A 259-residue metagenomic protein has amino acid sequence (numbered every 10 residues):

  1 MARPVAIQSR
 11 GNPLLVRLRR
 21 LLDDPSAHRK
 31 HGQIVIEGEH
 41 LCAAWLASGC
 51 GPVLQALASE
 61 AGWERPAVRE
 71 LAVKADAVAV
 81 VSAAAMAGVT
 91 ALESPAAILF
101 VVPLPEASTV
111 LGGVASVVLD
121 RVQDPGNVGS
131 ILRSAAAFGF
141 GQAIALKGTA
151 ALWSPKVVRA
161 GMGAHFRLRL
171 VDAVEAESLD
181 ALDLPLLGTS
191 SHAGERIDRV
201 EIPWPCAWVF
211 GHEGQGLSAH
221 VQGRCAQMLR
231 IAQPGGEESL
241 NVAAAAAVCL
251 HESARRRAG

Functional and structural regions predicted by a protein language model:
M1-P125: Arg/Lys-rich RNA-binding interfaces used to dock onto structured RNA substrates
I7, I34, D120-R121, L146-K147 (+4 more regions): Glycine- and other small-residue-rich loops at beta-strand/loop junctions that grip anionic moieties
G38, Q123-I131, L240-A245: Amphipathic alpha-helical repeat scaffolds
G62, A83-A85, G148-A150, E213-Q215 (+1 more regions): Short, acidic/turn-prone active-site loops that include or flank metal/cofactor- and phosphate-binding residues
F100, S134-F138, T149-F166, A219-G259: Structured adenosyl-cofactor binding patch, chiefly the S-adenosyl-L-methionine
V101-E195: RNA substrate-binding interface of SAM-dependent RNA methyltransferases
L187-E237: Active-site/ligand-binding-proximal alpha/beta "capping" segment
